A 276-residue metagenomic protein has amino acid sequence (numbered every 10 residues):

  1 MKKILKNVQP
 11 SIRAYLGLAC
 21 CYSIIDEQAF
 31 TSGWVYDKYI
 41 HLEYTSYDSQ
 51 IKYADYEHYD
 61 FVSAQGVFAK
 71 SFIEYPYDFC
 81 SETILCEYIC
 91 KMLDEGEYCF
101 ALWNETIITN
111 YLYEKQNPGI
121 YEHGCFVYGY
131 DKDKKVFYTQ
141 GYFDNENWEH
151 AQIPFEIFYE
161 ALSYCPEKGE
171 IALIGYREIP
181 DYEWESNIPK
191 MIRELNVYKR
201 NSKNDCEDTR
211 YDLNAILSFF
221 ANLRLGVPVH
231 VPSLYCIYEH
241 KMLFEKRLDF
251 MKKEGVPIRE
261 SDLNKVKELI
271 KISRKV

Functional and structural regions predicted by a protein language model:
K2-I179: Conserved active-site-adjacent core of cysteine acyl-enzyme catalytic domains
K2-K6, R13, K38-H41, K52 (+8 more regions): Arginine residue identity/basic-tract feature
N7-A19, Y77-D78, N187-R193, L217-N222 (+1 more regions): Short charge-dense sequence patches
E87, E194-K199, K267-V276: Charged, low-complexity, helix-prone segments enriched in Lys/Glu/Asp/Gln
E95-E97, G226, G255: Short loop/turn hinge sites at secondary-structure boundaries
K132-L243, R247-F250: Noncatalytic regulatory segments and standalone regulatory/sensor domains
E239-V276: Charged, long alpha-helical assembly modules
